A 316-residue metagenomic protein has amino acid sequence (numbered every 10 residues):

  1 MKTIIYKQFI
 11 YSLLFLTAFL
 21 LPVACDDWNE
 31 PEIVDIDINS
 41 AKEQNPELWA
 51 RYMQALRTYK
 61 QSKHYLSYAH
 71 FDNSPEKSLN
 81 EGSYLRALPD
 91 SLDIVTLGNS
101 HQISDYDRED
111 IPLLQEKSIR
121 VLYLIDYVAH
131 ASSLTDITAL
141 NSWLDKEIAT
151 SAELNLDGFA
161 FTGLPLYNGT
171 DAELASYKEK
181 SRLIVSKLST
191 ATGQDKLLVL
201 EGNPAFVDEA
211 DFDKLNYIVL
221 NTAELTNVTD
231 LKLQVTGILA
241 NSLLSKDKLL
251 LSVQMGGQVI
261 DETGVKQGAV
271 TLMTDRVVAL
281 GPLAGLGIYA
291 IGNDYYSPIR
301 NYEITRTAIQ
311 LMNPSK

Functional and structural regions predicted by a protein language model:
M1-Y6, L16-Q61: Bacterial Sec-dependent N-terminal signal peptides
I10: Conserved binding/recognition cores within well-folded domains
S62-I238, S242-G264, L283, S297-I299: Chitinase-like catalytic core of GlcNAc-active glycosidases
D247-K316: Substrate-binding cleft of secreted/luminal carbohydrate-active enzymes
